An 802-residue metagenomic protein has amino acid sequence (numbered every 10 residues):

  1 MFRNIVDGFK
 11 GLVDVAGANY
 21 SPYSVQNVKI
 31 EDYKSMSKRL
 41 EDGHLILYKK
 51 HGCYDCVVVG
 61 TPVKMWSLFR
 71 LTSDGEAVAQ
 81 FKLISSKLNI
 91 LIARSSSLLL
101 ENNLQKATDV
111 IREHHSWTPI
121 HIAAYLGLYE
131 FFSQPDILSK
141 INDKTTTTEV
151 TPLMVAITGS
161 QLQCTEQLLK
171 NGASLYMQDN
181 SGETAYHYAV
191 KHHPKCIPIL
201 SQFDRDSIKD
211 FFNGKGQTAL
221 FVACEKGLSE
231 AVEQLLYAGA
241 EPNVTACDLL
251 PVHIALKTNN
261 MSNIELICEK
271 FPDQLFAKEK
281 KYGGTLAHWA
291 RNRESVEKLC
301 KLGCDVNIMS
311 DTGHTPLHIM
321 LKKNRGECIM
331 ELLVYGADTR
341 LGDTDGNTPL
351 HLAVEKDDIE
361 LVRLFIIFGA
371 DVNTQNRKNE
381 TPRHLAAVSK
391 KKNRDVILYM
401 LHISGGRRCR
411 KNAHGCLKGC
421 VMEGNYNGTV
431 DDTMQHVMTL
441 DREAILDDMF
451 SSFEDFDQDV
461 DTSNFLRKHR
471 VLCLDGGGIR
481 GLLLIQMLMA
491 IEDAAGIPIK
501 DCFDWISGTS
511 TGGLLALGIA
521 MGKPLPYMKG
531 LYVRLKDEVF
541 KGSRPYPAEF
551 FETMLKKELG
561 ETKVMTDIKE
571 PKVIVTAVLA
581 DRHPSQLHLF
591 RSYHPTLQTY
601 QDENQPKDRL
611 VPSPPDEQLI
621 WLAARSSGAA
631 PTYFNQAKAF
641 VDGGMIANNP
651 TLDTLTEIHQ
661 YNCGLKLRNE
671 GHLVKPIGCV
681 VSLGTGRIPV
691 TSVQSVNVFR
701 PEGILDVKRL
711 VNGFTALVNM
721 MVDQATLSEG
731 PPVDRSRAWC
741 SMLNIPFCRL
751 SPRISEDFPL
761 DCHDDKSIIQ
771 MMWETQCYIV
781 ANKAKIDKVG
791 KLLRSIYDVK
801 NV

Functional and structural regions predicted by a protein language model:
R3-P135, V155-L168, L175-N180, Y188-H192 (+10 more regions): Conserved catalytic cores and adjacent C-terminal regulatory segments of lipid-metabolizing esterases/lipases
D109, I141-D143, L175, I208-K209 (+6 more regions): Ankyrin-repeat inter-repeat connecting loop/turn
R112, K144-T146, Q178, F211-F212 (+5 more regions): Ankyrin-repeat boundary/linker signal
S116, T148-E149, G182, G216 (+5 more regions): Start-of-repeat signature of ankyrin repeats
H187, A287-H288: Extended, amphipathic alpha-helical scaffolds
C247-D248, R291, N324-R325: Change "centered on extracellular leucine-rich repeats
